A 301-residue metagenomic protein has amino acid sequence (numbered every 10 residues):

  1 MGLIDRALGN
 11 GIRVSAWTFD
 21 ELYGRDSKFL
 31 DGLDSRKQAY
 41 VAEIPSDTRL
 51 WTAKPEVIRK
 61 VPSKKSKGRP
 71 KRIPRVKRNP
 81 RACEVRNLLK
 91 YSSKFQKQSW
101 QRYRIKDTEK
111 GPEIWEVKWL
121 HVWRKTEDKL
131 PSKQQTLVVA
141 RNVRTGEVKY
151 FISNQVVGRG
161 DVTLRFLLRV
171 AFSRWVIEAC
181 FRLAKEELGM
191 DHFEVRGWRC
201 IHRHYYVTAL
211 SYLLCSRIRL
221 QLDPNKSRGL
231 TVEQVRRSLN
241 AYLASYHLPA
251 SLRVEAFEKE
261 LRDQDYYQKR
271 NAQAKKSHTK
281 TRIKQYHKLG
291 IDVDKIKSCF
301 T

Functional and structural regions predicted by a protein language model:
M1-S46, E56: Polybasic low-complexity intrinsically disordered regions
A16-Y23, Y40, F151, S173-A184 (+1 more regions): Short, conserved catalytic/metal-binding motifs centered on acidic residues
P45, L50-V176, H278-T301: An anionic, glycine-rich sequence signature occurring as long contiguous blocks
D161-A171, E186-H202, L222: Short, solvent-exposed helix-loop connector elements
F172, V176, K185-G189, C215-L222 (+1 more regions): Hydrophobic alpha-helix feature that most strongly marks membrane-spanning transmembrane helices and their immediate
H204-Y206: Small-residue-rich helix-loop
Y212, S216-Y246: Conserved nucleotidyltransferase catalytic core and NTase-mimicking acidic/glycine-rich helix/loop elements in nucleic
Q234-T301: Long, low-complexity C-terminal extensions of enzymes
